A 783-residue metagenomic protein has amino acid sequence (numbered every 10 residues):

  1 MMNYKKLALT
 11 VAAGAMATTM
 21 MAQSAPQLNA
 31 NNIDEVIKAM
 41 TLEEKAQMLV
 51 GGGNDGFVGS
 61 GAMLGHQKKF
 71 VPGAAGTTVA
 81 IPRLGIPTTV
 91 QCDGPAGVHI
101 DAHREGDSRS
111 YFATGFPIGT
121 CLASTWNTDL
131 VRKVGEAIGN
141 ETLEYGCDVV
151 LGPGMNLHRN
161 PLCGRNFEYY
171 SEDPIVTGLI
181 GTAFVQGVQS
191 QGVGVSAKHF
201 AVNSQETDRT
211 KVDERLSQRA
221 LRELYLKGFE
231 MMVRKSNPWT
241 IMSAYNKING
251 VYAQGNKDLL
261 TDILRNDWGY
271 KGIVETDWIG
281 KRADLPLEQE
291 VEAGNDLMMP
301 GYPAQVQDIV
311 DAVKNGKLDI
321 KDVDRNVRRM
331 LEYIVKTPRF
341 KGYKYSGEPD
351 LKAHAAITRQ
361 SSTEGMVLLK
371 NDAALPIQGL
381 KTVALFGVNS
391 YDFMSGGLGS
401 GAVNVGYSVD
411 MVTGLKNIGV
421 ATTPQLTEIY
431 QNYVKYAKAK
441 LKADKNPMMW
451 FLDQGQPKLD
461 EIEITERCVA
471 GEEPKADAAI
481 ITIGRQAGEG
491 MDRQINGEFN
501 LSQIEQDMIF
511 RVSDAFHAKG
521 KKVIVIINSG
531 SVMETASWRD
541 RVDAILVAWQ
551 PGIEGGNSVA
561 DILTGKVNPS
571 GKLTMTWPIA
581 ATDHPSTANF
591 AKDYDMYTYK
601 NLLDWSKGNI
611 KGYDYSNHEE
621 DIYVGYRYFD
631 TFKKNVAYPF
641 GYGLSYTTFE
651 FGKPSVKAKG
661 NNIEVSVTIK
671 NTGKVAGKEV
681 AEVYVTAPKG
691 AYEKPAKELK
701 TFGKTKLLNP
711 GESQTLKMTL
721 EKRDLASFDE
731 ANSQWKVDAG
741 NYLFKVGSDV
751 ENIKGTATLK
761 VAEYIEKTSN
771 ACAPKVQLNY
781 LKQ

Functional and structural regions predicted by a protein language model:
M1-M21: Gram-negative bacterial Sec-dependent N-terminal signal peptides
G14, A478-A479, G755: Small side chains
A22-S727, Q734-V746, V750, N770-Q783: Glycoside hydrolase catalytic-domain context in secreted enzymes
N752-T768: Short beta-strand elements
